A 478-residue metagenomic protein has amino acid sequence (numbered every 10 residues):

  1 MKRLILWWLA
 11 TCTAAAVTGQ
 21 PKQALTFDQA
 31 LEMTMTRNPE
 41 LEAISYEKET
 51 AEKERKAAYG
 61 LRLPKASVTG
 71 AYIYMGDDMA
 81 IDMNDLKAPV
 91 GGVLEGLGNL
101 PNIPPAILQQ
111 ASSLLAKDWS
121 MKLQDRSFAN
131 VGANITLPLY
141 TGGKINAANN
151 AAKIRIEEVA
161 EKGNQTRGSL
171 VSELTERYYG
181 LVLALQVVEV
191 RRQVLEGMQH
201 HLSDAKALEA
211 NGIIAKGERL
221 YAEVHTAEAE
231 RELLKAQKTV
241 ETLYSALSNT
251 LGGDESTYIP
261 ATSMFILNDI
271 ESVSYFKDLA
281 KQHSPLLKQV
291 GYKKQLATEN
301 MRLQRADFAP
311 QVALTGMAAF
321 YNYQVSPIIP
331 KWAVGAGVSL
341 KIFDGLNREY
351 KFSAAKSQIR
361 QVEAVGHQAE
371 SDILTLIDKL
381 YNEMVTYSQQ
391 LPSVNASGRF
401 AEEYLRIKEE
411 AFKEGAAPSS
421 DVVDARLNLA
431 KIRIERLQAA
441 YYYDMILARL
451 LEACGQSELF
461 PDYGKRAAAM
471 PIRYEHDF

Functional and structural regions predicted by a protein language model:
M1-D28: Bacterial Sec-dependent N-terminal signal peptides
Q20, S67, Y74-A80, N84-V93 (+1 more regions): Acidic, low-complexity, intrinsically disordered peripheral segments
L25, K53-R55, E161-L279, E383 (+4 more regions): Periplasmic alpha-helical coiled-coil/stalk elements that build and connect Gram-negative outer-membrane
L31, A43-A58, T166, S172-R192 (+5 more regions): Amphipathic alpha-helical coiled-coil segments
L31-R37, K87-D118, G253-L314, F460-F478: Amphipathic alpha-helical coiled-coil scaffold segments and their short linker/junction regions
E42, A66-A80, K117-R126, T136-Q165 (+5 more regions): Small/polar (Gly/Ser/Thr/Ala-rich) solvent-exposed segments that form structured loops/beta-strands/short helices used
F128-N130, E176, Y221, Q311 (+1 more regions): Transmembrane beta-barrel architecture of outer-membrane proteins
A133-I135, A336: Membrane-embedded beta-strands of outer-membrane beta-barrel proteins, especially the hydrophobic/small aromatic
